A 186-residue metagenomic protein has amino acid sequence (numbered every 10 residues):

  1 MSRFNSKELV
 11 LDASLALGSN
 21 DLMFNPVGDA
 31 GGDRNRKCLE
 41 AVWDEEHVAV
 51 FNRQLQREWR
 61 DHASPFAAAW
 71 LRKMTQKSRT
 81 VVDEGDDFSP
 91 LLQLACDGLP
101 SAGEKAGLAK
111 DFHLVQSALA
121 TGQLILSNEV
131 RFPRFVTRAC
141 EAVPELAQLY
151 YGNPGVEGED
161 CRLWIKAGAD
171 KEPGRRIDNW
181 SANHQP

Functional and structural regions predicted by a protein language model:
M1-N5, V42-E45, S117-Q123: Flexible, charged surface loops at secondary-structure boundaries
S2-S6, L124, V130-P186: Acidic, PIN/NYN-like endoribonuclease modules and their adjacent C-terminal/linker elements
E8-L11, L17, L22, D29-F66: PIN/NYN-family metal-dependent endoribonuclease catalytic core
V10-D12, I125-L126: Structural motif
S19, V27-G28, E104-G107: Short, glycine-rich nucleotide/cofactor-binding loops
V48-L94: Short, surface-exposed acidic-centric catalytic microdomains
V81-R138, I177-Q185: Active-site neighborhoods of divalent-metal-dependent phosphate/nucleic-acid chemistry enzymes
